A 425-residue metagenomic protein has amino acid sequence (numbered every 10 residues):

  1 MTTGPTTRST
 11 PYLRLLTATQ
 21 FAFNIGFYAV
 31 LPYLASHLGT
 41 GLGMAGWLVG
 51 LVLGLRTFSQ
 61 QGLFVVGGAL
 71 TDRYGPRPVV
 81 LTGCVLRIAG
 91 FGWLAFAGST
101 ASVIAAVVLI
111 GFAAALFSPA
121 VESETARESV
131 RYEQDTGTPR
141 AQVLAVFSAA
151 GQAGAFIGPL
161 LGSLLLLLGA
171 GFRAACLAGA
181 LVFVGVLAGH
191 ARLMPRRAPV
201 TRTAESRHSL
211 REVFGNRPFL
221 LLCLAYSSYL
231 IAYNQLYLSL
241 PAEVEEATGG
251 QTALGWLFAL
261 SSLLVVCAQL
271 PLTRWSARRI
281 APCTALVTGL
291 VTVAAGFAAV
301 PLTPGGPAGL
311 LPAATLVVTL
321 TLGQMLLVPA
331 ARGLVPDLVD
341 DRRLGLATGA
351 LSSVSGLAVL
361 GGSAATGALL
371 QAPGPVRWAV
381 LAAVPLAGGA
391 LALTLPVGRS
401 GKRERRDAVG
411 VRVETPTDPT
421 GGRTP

Functional and structural regions predicted by a protein language model:
M1-T10, H190-A225, G410-G422: Juxtamembrane intracellular "pre-TM" segments in multi-pass secondary transporters
G4-T57, P218-A259: Helix-loop boundary and gating motifs at the non-cytosolic
Q61-G98: Conserved MFS/SLC helix-loop-helix module at the cytosolic interface between two early adjacent transmembrane helices
G62-G75, C267-P282, L370: Helix-to-loop junctions at the C-terminal end of transmembrane segments in multipass secondary transporters
A106-G151: Cytoplasmic helix-loop-helix junction between adjacent transmembrane helices in 12-TM secondary transporters
R173-R192, W378-L395: Symmetry-related core transmembrane helices of the 12-TM Major Facilitator Superfamily/SLC fold
C283-V328: C-terminal transmembrane helical hairpin of 12-TM major facilitator-type secondary transporters
R342-P373: A late C-terminal transmembrane helix in Major Facilitator Superfamily
